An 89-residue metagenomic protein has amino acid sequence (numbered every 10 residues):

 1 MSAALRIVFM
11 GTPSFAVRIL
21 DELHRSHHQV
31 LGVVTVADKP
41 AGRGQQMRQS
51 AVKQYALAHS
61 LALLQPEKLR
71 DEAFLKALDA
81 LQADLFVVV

Functional and structural regions predicted by a protein language model:
M1-V89: One-carbon transfer enzymes
